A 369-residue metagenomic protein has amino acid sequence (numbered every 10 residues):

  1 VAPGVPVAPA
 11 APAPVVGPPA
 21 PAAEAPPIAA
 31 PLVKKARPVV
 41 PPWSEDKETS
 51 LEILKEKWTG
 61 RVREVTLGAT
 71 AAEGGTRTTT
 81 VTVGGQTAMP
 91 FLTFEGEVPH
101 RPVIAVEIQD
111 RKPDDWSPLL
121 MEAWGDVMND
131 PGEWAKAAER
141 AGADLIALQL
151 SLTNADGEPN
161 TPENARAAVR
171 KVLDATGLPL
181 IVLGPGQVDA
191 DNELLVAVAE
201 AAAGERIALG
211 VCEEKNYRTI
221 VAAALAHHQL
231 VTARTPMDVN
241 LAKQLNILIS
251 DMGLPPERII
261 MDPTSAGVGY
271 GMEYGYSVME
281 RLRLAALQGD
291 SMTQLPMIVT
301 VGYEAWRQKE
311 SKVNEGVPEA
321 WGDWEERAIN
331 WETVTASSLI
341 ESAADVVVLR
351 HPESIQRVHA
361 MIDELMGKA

Functional and structural regions predicted by a protein language model:
V1-G125: N-terminal amphipathic alpha-helix/helix-capping segment at the start of soluble metabolic enzymes
V1-R37, W324-N330, T335-A369: Structured C-terminal cap/extension of enzyme domains
H100-I104, G142-D144, T176-L180, A203-I207 (+4 more regions): Short, well-ordered coil/turn segments that N-cap beta-strands
A105-E133, G157-N160, G184-V188, G210-V211 (+2 more regions): Active-site mouth loops of central-metabolism enzymes
D115-L119, A143-V172, T176, V182-D189 (+1 more regions): Glycine-rich, proline-tolerant flexible connector loops at the mouths of alpha/beta enzymes
N129-S151: Catalytic domains of carbohydrate-active enzymes, especially glycoside hydrolases
K215-M361: Catalytic alpha/beta core domains of metabolic enzymes, predominantly
